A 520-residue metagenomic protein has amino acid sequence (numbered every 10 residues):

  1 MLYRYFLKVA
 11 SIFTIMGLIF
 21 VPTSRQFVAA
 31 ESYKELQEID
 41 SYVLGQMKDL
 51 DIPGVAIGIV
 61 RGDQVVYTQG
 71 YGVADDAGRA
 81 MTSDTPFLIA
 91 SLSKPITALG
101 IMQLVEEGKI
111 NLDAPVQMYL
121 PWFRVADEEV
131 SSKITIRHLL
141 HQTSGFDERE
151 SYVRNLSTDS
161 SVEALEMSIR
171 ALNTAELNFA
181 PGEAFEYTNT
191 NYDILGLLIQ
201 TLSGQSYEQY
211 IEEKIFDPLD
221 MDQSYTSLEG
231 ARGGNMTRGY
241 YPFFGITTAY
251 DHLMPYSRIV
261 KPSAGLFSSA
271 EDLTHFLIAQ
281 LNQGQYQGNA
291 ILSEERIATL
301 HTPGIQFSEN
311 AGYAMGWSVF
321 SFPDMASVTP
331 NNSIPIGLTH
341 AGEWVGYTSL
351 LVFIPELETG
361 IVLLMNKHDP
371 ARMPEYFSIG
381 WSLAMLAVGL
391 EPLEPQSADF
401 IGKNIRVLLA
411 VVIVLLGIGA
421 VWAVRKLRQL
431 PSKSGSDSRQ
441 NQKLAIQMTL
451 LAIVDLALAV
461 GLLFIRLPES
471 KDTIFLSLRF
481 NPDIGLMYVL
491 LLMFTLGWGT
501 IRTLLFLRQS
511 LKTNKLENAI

Functional and structural regions predicted by a protein language model:
L2-E31: Hydrophobic secretory-pathway targeting helix
A29-S32, P86-L88, R124-E128, V153-D159 (+4 more regions): Second-shell loop/turn segments in exported
A29-V55, I59-R61, E212, P255-I520: Catalytic loop of the DD-peptidase/beta-lactamase superfamily, centered on the K-T-G motif and neighboring
S32-I89, V125, N173: Short, conserved catalytic-motif segment at the N-terminal edge
E38-I39, Y71, R79, M118 (+3 more regions): Short, charged, amphipathic alpha-helices and their helix-cap/turn boundaries
G54, L88-L92, L104-S151, T174 (+3 more regions): Active-site helix/loop module of the DD-peptidase/beta-lactamase fold, centered on the serine-lysine SxxK catalytic
A231-P255, K261-P262, S318-F320, D324: Carbohydrate-binding/catalytic loop surfaces
